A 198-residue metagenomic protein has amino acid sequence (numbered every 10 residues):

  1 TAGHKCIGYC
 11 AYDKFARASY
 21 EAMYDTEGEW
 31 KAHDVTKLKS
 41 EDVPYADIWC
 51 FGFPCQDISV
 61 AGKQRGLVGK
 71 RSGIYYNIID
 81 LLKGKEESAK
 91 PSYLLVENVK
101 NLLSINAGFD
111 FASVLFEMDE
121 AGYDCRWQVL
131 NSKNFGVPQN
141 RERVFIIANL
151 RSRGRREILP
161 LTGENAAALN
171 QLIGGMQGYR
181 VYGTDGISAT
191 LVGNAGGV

Functional and structural regions predicted by a protein language model:
T1-K37: SAM cofactor-binding core of SAM-dependent methyltransferases, primarily the Rossmann-like beta-alpha-beta module
Y9, A32, C50, L95-V96: Generic enzyme active-site microenvironment
L38-I48, C55-V198: Class I S-adenosyl-L-methionine
